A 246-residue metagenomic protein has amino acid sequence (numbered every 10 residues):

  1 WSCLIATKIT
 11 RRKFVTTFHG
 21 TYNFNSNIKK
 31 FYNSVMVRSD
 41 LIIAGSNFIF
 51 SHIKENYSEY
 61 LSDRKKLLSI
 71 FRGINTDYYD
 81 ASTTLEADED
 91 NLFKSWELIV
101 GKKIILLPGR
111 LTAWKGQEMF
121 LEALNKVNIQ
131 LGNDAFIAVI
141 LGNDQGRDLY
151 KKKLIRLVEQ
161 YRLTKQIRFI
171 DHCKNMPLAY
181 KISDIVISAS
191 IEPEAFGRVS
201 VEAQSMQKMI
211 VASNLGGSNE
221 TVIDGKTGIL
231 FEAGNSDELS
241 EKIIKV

Functional and structural regions predicted by a protein language model:
K8, F14-G45, L61-S62: A conserved, positively charged/aromatic
M36, H172-C173, A179-S183, R198: Short alpha-helical donor nucleotide-sugar binding micro-motif in glycosyltransferases
S39-S69, I74-Y79: A short, active-site helix/loop in glycosyltransferases that binds the activated sugar's phosphate group
I74, P108, I137-K152: Glycosyltransferase donor-sugar binding loop
K103, L107, T112-I129, K152 (+2 more regions): A conserved mid-protein helix/loop that constitutes part of the nucleotide-sugar donor-binding site
G146-K151, L163-C173, A179, I229-L230: Active-site donor-binding acidic/aromatic loop of nucleotide-activated sugar and phosphosugar transferases involved
M209-A212, V222: Short hydrophobic beta-strand element within catalytic cores of glycosyltransferases and related nucleotide-activated
D224-G225, I229-S236, K245-V246: Conserved acidic donor-binding segment of nucleotide-sugar-dependent glycosyltransferases
